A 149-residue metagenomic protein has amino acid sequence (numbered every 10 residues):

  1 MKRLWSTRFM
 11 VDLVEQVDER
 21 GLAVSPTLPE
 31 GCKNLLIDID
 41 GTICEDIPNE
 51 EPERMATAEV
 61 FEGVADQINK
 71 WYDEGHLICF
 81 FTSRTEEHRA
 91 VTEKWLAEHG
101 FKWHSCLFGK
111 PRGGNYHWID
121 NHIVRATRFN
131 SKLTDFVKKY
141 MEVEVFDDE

Functional and structural regions predicted by a protein language model:
M1-E149: HAD-like aspartate-dependent phosphatase fold
